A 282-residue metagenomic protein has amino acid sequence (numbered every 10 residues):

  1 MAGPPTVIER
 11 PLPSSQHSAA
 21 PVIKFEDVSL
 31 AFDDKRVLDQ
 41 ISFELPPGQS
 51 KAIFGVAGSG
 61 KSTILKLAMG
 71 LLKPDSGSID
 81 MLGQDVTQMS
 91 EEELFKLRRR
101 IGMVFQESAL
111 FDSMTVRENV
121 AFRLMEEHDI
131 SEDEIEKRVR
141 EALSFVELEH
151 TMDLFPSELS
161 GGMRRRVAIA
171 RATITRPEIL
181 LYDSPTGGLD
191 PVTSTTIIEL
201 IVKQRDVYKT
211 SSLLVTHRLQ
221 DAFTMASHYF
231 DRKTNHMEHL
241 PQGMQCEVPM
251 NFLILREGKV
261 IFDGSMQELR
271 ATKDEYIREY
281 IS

Functional and structural regions predicted by a protein language model:
F54-V56: The feature captures the beta-strand-to-loop junction immediately N-terminal to the Walker
M69: Helix-to-loop junction immediately C-terminal to a conserved catalytic motif
G77-D85: Conserved ABC transporter NBD signature motif
Q84-D85, E132-T151: Conserved ABC ATPase "signature" region
F155-L159, M163: Conserved ABC ATPase signature
R176: Conserved catalytic motifs of ABC-family nucleotide-binding domains
L180-D183: Catalytic Walker B motif of ABC-type/P-loop ATPase nucleotide-binding domains
